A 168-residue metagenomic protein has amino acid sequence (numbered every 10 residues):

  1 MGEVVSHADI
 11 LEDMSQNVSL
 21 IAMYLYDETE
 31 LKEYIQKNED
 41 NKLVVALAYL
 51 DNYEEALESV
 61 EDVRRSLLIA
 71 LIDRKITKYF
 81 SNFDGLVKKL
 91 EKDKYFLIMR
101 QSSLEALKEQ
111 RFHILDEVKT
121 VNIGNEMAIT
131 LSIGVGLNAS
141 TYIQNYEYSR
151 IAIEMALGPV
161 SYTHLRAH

Functional and structural regions predicted by a protein language model:
M1-E30, I129-G134: PAS-family sensory/regulatory modules and their coupling/dimerization elements
K32, Q36-L47, D51-T77, K88 (+1 more regions): Conserved long alpha-helical elements within nucleotide-processing catalytic cores of c-di-GMP signaling and class III
E33-N38, K108, F112-L115, L137-S161: Catalytic-core segments of nucleotide cyclases and related cyclic-nucleotide turnover enzymes
D73-S103, N125-E126: Conserved helix-loop-beta segment at the catalytic/binding core of cyclic-nucleotide signaling proteins
M99-L107, N125-Y148: Catalytic strand-loop-helix junctions within cyclic-nucleotide turnover domains
V118-N122: A common structural junction motif
I123-E126, G158: Arginine/glycine-rich "motif VI" loop of SF2 helicases in the C-terminal RecA-like domain
T163-H168: Conserved small/polar residues in nucleotide/adenosyl-binding loops
